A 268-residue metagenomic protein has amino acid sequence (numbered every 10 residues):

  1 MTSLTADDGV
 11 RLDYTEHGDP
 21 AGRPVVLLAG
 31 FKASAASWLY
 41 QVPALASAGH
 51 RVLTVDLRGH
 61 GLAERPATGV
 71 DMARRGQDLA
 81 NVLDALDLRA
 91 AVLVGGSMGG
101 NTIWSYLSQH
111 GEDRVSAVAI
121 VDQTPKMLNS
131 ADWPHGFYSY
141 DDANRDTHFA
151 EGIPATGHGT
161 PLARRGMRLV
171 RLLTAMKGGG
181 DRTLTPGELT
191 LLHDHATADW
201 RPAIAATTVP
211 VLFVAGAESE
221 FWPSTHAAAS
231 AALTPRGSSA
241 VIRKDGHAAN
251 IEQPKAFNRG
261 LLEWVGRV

Functional and structural regions predicted by a protein language model:
M1-V25, S47-H50, L88-R89, S116 (+2 more regions): Alpha/beta-hydrolase fold catalytic core
V10-R65: Conserved HGGG/HGGXW glycine-rich cap/lid loop of the alpha/beta-hydrolase fold
R74-A91: Conserved acidic catalytic loop of the alpha/beta-hydrolase fold
G95, G99, I103: Gly/Ala-rich beta-loop-alpha elbow adjacent to hydrolase catalytic centers
W104, S108, R114-H148: Flexible "cap/lid" loop of the alpha/beta hydrolase fold
N129-H135, T147-A206: Conserved alpha/beta-hydrolase catalytic His-Asp/Glu region
G187-A232, V241: Conserved serine/cysteine hydrolase catalytic core
R236-V268: Catalytic active-site module of serine/aspartate enzymes centered on a nucleophile-bearing elbow/loop
